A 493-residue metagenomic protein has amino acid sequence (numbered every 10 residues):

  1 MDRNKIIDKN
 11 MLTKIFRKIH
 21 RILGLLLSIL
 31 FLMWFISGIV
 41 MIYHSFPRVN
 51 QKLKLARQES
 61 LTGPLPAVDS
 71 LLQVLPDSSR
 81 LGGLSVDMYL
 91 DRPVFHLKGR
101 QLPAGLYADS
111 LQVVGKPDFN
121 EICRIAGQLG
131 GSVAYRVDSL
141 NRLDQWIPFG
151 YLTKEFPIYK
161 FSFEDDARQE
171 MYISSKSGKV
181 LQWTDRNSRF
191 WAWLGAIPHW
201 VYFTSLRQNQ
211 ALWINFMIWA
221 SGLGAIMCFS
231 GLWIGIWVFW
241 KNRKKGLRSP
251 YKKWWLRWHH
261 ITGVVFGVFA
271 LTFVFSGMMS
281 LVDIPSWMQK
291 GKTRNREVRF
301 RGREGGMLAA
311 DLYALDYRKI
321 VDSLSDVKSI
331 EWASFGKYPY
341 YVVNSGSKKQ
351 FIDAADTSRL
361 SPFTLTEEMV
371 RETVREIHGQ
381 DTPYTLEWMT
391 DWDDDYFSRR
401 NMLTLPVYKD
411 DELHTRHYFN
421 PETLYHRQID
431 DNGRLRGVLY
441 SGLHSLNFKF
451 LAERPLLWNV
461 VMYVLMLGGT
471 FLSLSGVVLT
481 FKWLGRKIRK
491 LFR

Functional and structural regions predicted by a protein language model:
D2-R493: Conserved histidines in hydrophobic membrane contexts and catalytic metal-binding motifs
